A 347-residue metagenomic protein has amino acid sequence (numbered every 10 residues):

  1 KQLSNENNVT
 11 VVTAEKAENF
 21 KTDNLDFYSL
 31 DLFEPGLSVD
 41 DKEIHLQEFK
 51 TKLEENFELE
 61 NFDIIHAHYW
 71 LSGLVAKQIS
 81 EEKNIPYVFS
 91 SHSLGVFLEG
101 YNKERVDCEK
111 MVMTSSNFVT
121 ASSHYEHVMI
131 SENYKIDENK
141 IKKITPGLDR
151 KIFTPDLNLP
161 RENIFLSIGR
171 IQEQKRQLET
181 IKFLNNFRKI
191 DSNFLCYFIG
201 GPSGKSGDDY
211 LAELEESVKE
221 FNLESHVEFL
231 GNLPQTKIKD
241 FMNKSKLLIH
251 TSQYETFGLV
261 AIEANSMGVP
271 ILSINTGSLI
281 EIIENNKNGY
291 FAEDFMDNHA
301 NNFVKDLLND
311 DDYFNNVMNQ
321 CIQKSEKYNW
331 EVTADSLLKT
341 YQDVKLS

Functional and structural regions predicted by a protein language model:
K1-D23: N-terminal subdomain of nucleotide-sugar transferases
E15, Y125, G147: Carbohydrate-associated surface elements
T120, L159-K175, I181-N186, Y197-I199: Conserved donor-binding/catalytic core segment of Leloir-type glycosyltransferases
L211-L233: Nucleotide-activated donor-binding/catalytic signature segment of Leloir-type glycosyltransferases, i.e., the conserved
N232, D240-S245: Short alpha-helical donor nucleotide-sugar binding micro-motif in glycosyltransferases
Q253: Aromatic "clamp/platform" in nucleotide-sugar-dependent glycosyltransferases that forms part of the donor/acceptor
P270-S273: Short hydrophobic beta-strand element within catalytic cores of glycosyltransferases and related nucleotide-activated
N285-N286, Y290-D297, D306-D311: Conserved acidic donor-binding segment of nucleotide-sugar-dependent glycosyltransferases
